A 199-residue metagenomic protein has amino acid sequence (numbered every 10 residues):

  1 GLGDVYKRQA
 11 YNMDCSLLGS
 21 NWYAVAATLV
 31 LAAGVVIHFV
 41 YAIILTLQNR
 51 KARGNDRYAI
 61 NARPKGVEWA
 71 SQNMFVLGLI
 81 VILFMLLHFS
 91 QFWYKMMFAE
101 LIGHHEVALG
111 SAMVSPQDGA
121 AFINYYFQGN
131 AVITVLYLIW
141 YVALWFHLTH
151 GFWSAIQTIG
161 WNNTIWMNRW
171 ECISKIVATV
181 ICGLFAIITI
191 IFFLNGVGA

Functional and structural regions predicted by a protein language model:
G1-Y6: Short, small-residue-biased leader/transition segments that mark boundaries at the very start of proteins
K7-N21: Perimembrane loop-to-helix junctions flanking transmembrane segments
W22-V35, M113-L144: Hydrophobic alpha-helical transmembrane segments
L31-R50, V135-T158: Transmembrane alpha-helical segments in integral membrane proteins
R50-G66, L101-A121, I159-I165: Juxtamembrane inter-helical linkers in multi-pass membrane proteins
V76-S111: Transmembrane alpha-helix/helix-exit interface in multi-pass inner-membrane proteins
I156-V180: Interfacial loop-to-transmembrane junctions
I187-A199: Juxtamembrane boundary at the C-terminal end of a transmembrane helix
